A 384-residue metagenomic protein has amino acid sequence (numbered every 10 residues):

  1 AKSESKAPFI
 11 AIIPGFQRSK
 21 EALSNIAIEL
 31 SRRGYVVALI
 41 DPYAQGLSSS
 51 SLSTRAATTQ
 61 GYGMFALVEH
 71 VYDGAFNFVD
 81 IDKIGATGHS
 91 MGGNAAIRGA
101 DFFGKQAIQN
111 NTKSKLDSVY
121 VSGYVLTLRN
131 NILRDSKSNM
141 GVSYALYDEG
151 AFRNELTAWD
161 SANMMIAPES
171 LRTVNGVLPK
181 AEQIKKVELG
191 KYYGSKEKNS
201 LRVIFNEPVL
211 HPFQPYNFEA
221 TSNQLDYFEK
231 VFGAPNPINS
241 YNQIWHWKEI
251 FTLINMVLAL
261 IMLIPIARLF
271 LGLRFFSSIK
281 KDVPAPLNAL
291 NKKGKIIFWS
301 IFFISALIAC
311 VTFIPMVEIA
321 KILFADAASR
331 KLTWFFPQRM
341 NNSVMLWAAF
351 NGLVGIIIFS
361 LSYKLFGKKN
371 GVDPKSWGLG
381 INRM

Functional and structural regions predicted by a protein language model:
A1-W245: Soluble extramembrane regions of membrane proteins in the secretory/endomembrane system
A181-Y192, F276-L287, Y363-W377: Cytoplasmic juxtamembrane interface segments
L225, E229, P235, L269-F275 (+1 more regions): Membrane-helix interface motif
N239-F251, A289-N291, A328-L346: Membrane-interface segments at the starts/ends of alpha-helical transmembrane spans
I244-N255, N288-L307, G378-R383: Alpha-helical transmembrane segments and their helix-start/interface "positive-inside/aromatic belt" motifs in integral
V257-F303: Juxtamembrane interface at the cytosolic side of transmembrane helices
S300-M384: Alpha-helical transmembrane segments of integral membrane proteins
